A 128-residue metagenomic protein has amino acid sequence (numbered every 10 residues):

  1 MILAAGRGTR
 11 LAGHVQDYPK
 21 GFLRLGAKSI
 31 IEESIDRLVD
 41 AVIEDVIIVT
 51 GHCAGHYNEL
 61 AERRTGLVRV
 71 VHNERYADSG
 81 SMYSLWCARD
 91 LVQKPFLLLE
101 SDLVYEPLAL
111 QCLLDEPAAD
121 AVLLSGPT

Functional and structural regions predicted by a protein language model:
M1-H14: N-terminal nucleotide-binding beta1-loop-alpha1 segment
I2, K28-F96: Conserved N-terminal catalytic core of the sugar/cofactor nucleotidyltransferase
A4, T50, E100, S125: Short beta-strand/turn micro-motifs composed of small residues that flank or help shape donor/cofactor-binding pockets
R7, Y18, C53: A generic "binding-loop/recognition-motif" signal
D17-E32: Short catalytic helix/loop segments, enriched in acidic residues and glycine and frequently bearing histidine
K94-V104: Short beta-strand-to-loop acidic/aromatic patch adjacent to the donor-nucleotide binding site
E106-T128: Conserved core of the sugar-phosphate nucleotidyltransferase
